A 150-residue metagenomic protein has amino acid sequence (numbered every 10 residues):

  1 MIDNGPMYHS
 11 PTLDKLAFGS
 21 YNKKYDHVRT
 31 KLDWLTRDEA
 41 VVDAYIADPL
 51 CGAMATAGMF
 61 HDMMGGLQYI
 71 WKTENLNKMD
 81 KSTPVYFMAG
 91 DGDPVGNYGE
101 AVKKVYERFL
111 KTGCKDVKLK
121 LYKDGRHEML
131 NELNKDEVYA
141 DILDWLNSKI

Functional and structural regions predicted by a protein language model:
M1-L50: Alpha/beta-hydrolase-fold enzymes
T56-N77: Active-site nucleophile elbow and catalytic-triad environment of alpha/beta-hydrolase enzymes
M79-V85, T112-K115: Short, proline-enriched alpha-helix->beta-strand connector loops that line the catalytic pocket of alpha/beta-hydrolase
F87-A89: Short beta-strand/loop motif that positions the catalytic acidic residue of the alpha/beta-hydrolase fold
D91-P94, G125-R126: Acidic beta-to-alpha connecting loop that harbors the catalytic carboxylate
P94-K104: Conserved alpha/beta-hydrolase "acid-adjacent" motif
L110-I150: Catalytic active-site module of serine/aspartate enzymes centered on a nucleophile-bearing elbow/loop
